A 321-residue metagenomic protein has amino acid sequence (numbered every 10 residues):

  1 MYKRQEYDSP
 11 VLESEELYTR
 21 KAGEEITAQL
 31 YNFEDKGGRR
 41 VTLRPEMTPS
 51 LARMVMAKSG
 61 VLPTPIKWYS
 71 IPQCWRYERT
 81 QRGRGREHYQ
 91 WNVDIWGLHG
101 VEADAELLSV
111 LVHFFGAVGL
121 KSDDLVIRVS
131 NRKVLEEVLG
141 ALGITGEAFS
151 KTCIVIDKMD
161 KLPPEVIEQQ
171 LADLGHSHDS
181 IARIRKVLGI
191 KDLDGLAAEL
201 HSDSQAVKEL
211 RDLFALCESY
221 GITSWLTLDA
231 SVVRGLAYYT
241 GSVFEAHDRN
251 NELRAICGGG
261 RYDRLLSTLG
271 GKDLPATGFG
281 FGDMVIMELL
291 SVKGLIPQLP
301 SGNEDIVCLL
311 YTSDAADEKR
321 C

Functional and structural regions predicted by a protein language model:
K3-Q5, L12-E16, I26, G37 (+2 more regions): Positively charged, Gly/Ser-enriched RNA/tRNA-binding surfaces
D8-V11, V129: Glycine-rich, histidine-containing beta strand-loop boundary motifs that form or position
R20-A22: N-terminal membrane-proximal hinge/A-helix region immediately C-terminal to the signal-anchor transmembrane segment
Q29-D35, I144-P163, D248: Acidic, His- and aromatic-enriched active-site or binding-groove loops in soluble protein domains that engage sugars
S122-K133, T152-C153, T227-V233: Short, surface-exposed recognition loops or helix-turn segments adjacent to catalytic cores
R128-L142, I156-P164: Short, conserved secondary-structure transition motifs
D314-K319: A short, hydrophobic C-terminal helix/tail in secreted or cell-surface proteins
